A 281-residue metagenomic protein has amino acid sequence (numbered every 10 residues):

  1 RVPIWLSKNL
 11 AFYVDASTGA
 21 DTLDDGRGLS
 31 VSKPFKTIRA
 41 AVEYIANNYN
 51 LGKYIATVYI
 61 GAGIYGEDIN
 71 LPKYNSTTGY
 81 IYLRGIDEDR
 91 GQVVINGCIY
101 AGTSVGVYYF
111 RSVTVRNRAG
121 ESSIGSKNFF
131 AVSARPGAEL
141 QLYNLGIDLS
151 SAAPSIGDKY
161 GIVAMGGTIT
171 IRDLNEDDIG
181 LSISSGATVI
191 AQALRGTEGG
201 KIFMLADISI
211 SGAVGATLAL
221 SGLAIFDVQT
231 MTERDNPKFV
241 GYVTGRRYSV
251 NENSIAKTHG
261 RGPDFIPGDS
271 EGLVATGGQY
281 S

Functional and structural regions predicted by a protein language model:
R1-A40, Y280: Right-handed parallel beta-helix/beta-solenoid
R1-Y13, T230, G260-L273: N-terminal low-complexity, intrinsically disordered "leader/linker" segments enriched in small/polar and basic residues
L10-S17, K36-G66, Y80-E88: Glycine-rich repeat segments that build the extracellular carbohydrate-interaction surface of secreted and virion
T57, D68, C98, V107 (+10 more regions): Structural detector of coil-to-beta-strand junctions
I60, Y82-G85, Y108-F110, V115 (+11 more regions): All-beta strand scaffolds that present successive hydrophobic residues in beta-strands
S76-S133, Y143-S155, S182-I183: Right-handed parallel beta-helix/beta-spiral solenoid domain characteristic of secreted/periplasmic
R90, N117, L149, D178 (+7 more regions): Residues in short coils/turns that link rungs of repeat/solenoid architectures in beta-rich domains
G272-S281: Short, low-complexity, Pro/Ser/Thr/Gly-rich segments in the mature regions of secreted, periplasmic
